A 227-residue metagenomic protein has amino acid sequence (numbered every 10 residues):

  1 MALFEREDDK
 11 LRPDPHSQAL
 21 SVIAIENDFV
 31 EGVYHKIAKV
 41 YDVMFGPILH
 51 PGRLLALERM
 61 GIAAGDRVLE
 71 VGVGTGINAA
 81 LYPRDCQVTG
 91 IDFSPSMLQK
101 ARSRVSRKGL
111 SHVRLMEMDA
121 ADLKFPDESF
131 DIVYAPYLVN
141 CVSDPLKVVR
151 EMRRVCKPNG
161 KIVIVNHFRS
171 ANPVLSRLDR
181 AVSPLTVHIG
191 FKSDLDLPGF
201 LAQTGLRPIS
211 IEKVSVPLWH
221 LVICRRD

Functional and structural regions predicted by a protein language model:
F4-A63, I77-N78, K100, K108 (+2 more regions): Conserved class I S-adenosyl-L-methionine
S21, I25-D28, F45-P47, V163-L221: C-terminal alpha-helical "lid/dimerization" subdomain adjacent to the S-adenosyl-L-methionine
G65, C156-I162: Short glycine-dipeptide loop
R67-D122: Class I SAM-dependent methyltransferase SAM/SAH-binding core
A121-V133: A short acidic, Gly/Pro-enriched loop at the edge of an enzyme's catalytic core that lines a small-molecule cofactor
I132-D144: A short SAM/SAH-binding and catalytic strip from SAM-dependent methyltransferases
L146-P158: A short glycine-rich, Lys/Arg-flanked "PGG" loop and its adjoining helix->strand segment in the class I
V222-D227: C-terminal lobe and adjacent flexible extensions of AdoMet/dcAdoMet transferase-like proteins
